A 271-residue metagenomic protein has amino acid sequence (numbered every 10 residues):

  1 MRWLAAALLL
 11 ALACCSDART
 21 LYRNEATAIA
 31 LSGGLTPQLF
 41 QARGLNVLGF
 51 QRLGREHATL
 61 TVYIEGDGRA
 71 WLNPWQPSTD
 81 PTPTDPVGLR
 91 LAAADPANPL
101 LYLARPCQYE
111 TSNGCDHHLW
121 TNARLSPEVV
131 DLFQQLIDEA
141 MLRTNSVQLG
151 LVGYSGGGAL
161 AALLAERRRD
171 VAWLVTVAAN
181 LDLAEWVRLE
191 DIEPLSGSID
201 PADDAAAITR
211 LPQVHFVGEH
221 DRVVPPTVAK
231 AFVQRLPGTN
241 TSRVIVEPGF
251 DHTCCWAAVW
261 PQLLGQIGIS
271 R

Functional and structural regions predicted by a protein language model:
L12-C14: C-terminal motif of bacterial Sec signal peptides marking the signal peptidase cleavage site
R23-G54: N-terminal cap/lid segment of alpha/beta-hydrolase-fold proteins
R43-V47, R52-A104, Y109: Short, surface-exposed "cap/lid" segments of acyl-processing enzymes
C115-R143: Alpha/beta-hydrolase active-site loop
V152-G157, A161: Gly/Ala-rich beta-loop-alpha elbow adjacent to hydrolase catalytic centers
A179-N180, A184-T241, I245-D251: The feature captures the conserved acid-bearing segment of alpha/beta-hydrolase catalytic domains
G238-R271: C-terminal catalytic histidine-bearing segment of alpha/beta-hydrolase fold enzymes
